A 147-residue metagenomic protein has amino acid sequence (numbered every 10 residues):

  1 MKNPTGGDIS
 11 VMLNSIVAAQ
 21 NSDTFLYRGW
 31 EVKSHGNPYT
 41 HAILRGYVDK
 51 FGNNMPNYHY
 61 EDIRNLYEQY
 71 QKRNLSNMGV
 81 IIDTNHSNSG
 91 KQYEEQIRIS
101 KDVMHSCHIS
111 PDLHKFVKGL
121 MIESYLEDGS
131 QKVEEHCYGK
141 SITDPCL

Functional and structural regions predicted by a protein language model:
M1-N65, H86-G119, S124-E135, D144: Active-site-facing alpha/beta catalytic cores
L66-Q71, L75: Redox- and metal-dependent alpha/beta enzyme cores, enriched for Fe-S-associated oxidoreductases and cofactor-handling
I82: Conserved, mostly hydrophobic/aromatic
